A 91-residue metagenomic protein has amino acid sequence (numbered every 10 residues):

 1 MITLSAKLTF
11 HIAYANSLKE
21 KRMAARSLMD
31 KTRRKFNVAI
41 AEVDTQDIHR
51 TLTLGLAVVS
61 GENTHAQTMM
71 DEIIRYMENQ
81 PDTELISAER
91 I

Functional and structural regions predicted by a protein language model:
T3, A41-E62: Short, charge-patterned binding micro-sites
L4-A13, L18: Short glycine-/aliphatic-rich beta-strand segments at the starts of folded cytosolic domains
A6-F10, L54-L56, A88-R90: A structural signal for short, well-ordered beta-strand segments
L18, R26, K31-R33, E42-T51: Amphipathic, hydrophobic secondary-structure cores in small proteins
K21: C-terminal binding/interaction regions
V38-D44, E84-S87: A short linear hydrophobic-aromatic micro-motif
V58-I91: C-terminal structural segments of small proteins and small subunits
